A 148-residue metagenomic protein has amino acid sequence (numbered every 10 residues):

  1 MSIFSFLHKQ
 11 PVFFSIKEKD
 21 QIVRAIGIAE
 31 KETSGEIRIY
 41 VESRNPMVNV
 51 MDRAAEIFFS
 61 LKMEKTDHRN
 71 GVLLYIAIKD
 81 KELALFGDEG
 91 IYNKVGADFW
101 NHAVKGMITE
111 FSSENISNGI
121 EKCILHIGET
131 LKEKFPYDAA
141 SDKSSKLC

Functional and structural regions predicted by a protein language model:
M1-N70, K79-C148: A structural boundary signal for the start of the first folded domain, especially the loop/turn and N-capping region
L74: Short basic (Lys/Arg) and small-residue
